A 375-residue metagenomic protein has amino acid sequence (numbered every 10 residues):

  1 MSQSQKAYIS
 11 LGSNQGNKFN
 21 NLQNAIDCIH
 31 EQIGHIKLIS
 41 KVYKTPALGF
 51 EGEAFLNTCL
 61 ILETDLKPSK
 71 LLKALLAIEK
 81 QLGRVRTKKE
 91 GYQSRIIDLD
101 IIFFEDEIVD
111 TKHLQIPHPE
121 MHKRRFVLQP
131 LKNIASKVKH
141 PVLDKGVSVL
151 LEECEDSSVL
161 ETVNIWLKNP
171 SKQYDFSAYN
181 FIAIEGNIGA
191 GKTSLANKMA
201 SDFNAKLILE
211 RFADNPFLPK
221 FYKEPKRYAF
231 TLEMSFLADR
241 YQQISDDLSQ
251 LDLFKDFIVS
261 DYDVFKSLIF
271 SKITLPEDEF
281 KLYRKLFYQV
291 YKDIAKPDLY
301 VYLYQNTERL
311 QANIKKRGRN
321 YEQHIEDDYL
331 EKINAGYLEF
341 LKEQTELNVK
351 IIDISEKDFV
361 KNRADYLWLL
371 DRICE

Functional and structural regions predicted by a protein language model:
N21-S69: Short, surface-exposed acidic-centric catalytic microdomains
L48-A54, L72, K80-Y174: Flexible, gly/pro- and Lys/Arg-enriched active-site loops
V163-Y179, A312-E375: NTP-dependent small-molecule kinase module
K192: Conserved lysine of the Walker
L195-A196, A200: Post-Walker A alpha-helix
S201-D239: Conserved substrate/cofactor phosphate-moiety recognition/catalytic segment in nucleotide-dependent phosphotransferases
Y228, L232-A295: Glycine-rich phosphate-binding loop used to anchor ATP phosphates in small-molecule kinases, encompassing both
S267-A335: A glycine- and Lys/Arg-enriched "phosphate-lid" helix/loop adjacent to the NTP-binding pocket of small-molecule kinases
